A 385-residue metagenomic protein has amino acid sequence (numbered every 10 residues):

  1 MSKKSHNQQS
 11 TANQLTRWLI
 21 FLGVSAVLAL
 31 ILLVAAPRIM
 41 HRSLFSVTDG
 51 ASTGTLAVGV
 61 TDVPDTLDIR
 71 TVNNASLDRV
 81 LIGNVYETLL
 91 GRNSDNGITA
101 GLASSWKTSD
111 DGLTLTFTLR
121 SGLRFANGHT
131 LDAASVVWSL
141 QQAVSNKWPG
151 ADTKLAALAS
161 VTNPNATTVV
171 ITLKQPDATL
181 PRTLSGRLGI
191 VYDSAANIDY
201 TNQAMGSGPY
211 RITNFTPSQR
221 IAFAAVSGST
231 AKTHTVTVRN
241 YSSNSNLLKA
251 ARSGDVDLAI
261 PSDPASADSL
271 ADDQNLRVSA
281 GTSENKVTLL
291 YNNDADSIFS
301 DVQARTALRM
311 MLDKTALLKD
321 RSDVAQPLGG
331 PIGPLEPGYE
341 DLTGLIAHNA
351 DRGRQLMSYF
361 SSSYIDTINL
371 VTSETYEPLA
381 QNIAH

Functional and structural regions predicted by a protein language model:
A26, S358-H385: Ligand/substrate-recognition segments at binding pockets and active sites
G59-D110, Q141, M205-G206: N-terminal lobe/hinge region of extracytoplasmic solute-binding protein
S105-P149, V170, A250, I298: Aromatic- and charge-enriched surface segment that lines or borders ligand/interaction sites
T118, D152-S194: Surface-exposed binding/hinge segments that line and control ligand-binding clefts or catalytic entry sites
D177-T235, S245, D351: Gly/Pro-rich hinge or "lid" segments in bacterial periplasmic/extracellular proteins
A225-S269: Ligand-site clamp/hinge motif
A295-E336, L379: Periplasmic-binding protein-like
D323-F360, Y376-L379: Structural transition elements
